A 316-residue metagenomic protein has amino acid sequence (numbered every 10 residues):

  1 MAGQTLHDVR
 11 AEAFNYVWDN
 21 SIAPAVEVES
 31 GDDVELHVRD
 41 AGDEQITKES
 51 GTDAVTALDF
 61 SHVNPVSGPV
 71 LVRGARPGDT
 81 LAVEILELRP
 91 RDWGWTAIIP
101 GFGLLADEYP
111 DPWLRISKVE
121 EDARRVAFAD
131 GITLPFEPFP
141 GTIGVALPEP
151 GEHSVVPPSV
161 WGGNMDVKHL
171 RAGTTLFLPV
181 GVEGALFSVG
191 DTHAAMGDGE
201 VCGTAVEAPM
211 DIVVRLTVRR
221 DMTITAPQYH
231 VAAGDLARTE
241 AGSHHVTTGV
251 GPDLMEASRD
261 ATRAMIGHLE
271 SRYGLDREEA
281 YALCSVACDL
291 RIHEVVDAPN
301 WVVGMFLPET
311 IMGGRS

Functional and structural regions predicted by a protein language model:
A2-L58: N-terminal, Lys/Arg-enriched amphipathic/low-complexity engagement segments that precede the first folded domain
V9-N20, D59-S67, H153-W161: Short, structured beta-strand/loop micro-motifs enriched in basic residues and often containing a Trp
L36, T80-V83, L178: A generic structural signal for residues embedded in beta-strands
A41-T52, L88-I98, G184-A194, H293-V296: Short, Lys/Arg- and Gly-enriched loop/turn segments at beta-strand edges
E87-A172, F177: Intrinsically disordered, low-complexity linker/loop segments enriched in Gly/Pro and charged/polar residues
P138-P140, G144-N164, K168-L254: Conserved mixed alpha/beta catalytic, RNA-binding, or beta-rich assembly cores of soluble enzyme, regulatory
